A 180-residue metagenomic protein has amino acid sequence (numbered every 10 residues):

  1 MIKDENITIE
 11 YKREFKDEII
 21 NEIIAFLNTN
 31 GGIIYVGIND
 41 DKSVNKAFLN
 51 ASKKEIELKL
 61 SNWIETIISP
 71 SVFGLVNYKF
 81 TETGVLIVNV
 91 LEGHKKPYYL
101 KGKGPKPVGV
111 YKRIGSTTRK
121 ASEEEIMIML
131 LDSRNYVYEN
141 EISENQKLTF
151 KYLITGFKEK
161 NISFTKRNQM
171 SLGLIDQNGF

Functional and structural regions predicted by a protein language model:
M1-F180: Conserved N-terminal catalytic/coupling substructures associated with nucleotide/phosphate chemistry
